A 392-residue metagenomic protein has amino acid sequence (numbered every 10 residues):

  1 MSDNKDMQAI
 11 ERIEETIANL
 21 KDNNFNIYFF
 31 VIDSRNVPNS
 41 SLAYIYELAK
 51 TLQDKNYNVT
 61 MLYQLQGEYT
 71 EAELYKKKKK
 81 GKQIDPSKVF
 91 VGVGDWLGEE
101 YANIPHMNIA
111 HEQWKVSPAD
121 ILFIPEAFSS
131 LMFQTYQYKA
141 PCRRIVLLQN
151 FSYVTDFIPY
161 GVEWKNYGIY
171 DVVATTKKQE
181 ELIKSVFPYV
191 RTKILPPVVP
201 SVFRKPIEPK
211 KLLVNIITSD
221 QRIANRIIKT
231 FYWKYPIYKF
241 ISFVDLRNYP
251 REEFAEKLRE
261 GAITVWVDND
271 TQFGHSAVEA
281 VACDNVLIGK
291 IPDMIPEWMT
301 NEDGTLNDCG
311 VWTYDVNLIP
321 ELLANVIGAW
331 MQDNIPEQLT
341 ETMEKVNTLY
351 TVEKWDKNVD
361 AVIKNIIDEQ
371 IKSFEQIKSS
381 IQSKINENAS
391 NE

Functional and structural regions predicted by a protein language model:
Q8-I17, T60, E73, K77-I169: Extended catalytic core of nucleotide-activated donor transferases of GT-like folds
I32-Y44: A short, glycine/small-residue-rich beta-strand->loop->alpha-helix junction that serves as a flexible
S41-Y44, K177-F254: Conserved catalytic-core segment of nucleotide-activated headgroup transferases in glycan assembly
V116-S117, I121-L213, Q376-N386: Catalytic core of nucleotide-activated saccharide and alditol-phosphate transferases
N269: Aromatic "clamp/platform" in nucleotide-sugar-dependent glycosyltransferases that forms part of the donor/acceptor
V286-G289: Short hydrophobic beta-strand element within catalytic cores of glycosyltransferases and related nucleotide-activated
E297-G328, N334-E337, E353: Change "using UDP/GDP/dTDP sugars" to "using nucleotide sugars
Y314, M331-I385: A charged, aromatic-enriched C-terminal amphipathic alpha-helix characteristic of glycosyltransferases across folds
